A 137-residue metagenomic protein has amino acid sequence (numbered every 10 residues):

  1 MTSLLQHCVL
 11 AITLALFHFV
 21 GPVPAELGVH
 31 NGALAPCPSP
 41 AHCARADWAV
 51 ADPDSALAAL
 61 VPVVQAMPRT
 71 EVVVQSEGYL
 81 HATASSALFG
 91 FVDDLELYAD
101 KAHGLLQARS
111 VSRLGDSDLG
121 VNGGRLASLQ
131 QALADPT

Functional and structural regions predicted by a protein language model:
M1-V9: Bacterial N-terminal signal peptides that target proteins for export
L10-H18: Hydrophobic alpha-helical targeting segments used for export or membrane insertion
F17-T137: Ser/Thr-rich, low-complexity intrinsically disordered terminal regions
